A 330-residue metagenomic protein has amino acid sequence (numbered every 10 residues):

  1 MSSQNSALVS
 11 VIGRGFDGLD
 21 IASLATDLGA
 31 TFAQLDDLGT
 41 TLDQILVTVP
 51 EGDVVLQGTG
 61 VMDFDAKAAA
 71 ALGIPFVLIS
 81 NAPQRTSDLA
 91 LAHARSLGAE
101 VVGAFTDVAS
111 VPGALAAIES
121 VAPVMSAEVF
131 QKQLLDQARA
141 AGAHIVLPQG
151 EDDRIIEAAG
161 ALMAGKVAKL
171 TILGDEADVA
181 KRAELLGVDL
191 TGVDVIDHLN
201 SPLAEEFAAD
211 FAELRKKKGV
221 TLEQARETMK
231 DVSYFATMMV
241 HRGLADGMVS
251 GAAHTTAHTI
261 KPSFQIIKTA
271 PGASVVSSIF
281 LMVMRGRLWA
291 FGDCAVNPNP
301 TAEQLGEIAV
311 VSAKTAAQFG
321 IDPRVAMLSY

Functional and structural regions predicted by a protein language model:
M1-L89: ATP-dependent carboxylate-amine ligase catalytic core
M1-R14, A22, T26, D88-V129: C-terminal lobe/tail of nucleotide-utilizing enzymes
F16-D20, Q84-A90, S110-V111, I155 (+1 more regions): Short, charged/polar "capping" segments at the starts of alpha-helices and the immediately preceding loops
G39, V108-G113, H198-E205: A short acidic, often aromatic-flanked loop/helix-cap motif at beta-alpha or helix-coil junctions that lines enzyme
L42-P50, H93-S96, Y234-V240: Short, well-structured alpha-helical segments in soluble
L56-Q57, L78-N81, F105, G292-D293 (+1 more regions): Short beta-strands and strand-loop turn motifs
P75-S80, G103, V146-L147, K169-I172: Short hydrophobic alpha-helical runs that function as membrane-insertion/retention elements
V124-Y330: Anion-binding alpha/beta catalytic cores of soluble intermediary-metabolism enzymes, centered on
